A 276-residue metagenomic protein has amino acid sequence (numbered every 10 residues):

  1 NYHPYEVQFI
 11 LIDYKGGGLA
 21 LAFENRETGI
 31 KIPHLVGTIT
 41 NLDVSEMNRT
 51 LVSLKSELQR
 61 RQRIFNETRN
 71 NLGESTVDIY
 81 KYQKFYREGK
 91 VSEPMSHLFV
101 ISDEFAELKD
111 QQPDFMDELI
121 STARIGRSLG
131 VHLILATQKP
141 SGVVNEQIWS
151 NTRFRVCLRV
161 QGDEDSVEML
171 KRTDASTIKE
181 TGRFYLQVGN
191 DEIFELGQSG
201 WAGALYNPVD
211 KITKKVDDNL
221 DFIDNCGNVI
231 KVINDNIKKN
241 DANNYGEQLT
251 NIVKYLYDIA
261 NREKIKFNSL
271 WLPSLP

Functional and structural regions predicted by a protein language model:
N1-N71, G89-E164, E168, T177 (+1 more regions): P-loop NTPase catalytic phosphate-binding loop
H3, T76-D78, K231, K266: Short, solvent-exposed coil/turn linker segments
E57-R60, G89-S92, L108-Q111, M116-D117 (+2 more regions): Conserved P-loop NTPase motor module
R69-Q83: Short glycine-rich substrate-engagement loop in P-loop NTPases that contacts/grips substrate
H97, R155, T181-R183, F194-L196: Broad gene-expression machinery/nucleic-acid interaction feature
M169-K179, S199, D210-K211: Short linear motifs in intrinsically disordered
R172-E192: Conserved C-terminal "switch" segment of AAA+ ATPases
